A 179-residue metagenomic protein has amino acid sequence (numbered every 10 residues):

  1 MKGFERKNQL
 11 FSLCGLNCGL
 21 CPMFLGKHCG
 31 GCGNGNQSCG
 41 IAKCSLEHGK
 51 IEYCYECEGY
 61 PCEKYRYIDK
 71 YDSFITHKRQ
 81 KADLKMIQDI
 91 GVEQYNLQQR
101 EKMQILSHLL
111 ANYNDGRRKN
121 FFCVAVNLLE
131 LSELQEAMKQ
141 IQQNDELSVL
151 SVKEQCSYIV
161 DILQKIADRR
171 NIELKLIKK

Functional and structural regions predicted by a protein language model:
M1-S38, C44-K50, C54, G59: N-terminal cysteine/histidine-rich coordination modules
E5, S12, L16-G19, G30 (+4 more regions): Amphipathic, glycine/alanine/valine-rich membrane-attaching segments
G35, C39, K50, I75-K78 (+1 more regions): Short, surface-exposed, charged/polar-biased interaction segments
E56-S157, E173-K179: Short loop/turn segments that flank or connect secondary-structure elements
I159-A167: Long non-globular sequence segments
